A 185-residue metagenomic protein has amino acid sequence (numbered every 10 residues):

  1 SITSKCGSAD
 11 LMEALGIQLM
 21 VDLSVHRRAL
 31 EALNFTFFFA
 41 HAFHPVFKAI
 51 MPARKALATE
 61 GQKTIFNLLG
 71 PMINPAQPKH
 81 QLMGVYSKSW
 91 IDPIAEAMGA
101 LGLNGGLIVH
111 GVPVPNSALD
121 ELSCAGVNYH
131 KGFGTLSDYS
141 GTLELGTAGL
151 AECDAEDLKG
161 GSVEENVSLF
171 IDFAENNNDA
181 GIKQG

Functional and structural regions predicted by a protein language model:
S1-I2, H44: A short acidic, glycine/proline-enriched capping/turn motif at secondary-structure boundaries, especially helix N-cap
I2-Q18: Active-site-proximal loop->helix
E13-M20, V25-G185: Glycine-rich anion-binding loops and their surrounding alpha/beta cores
